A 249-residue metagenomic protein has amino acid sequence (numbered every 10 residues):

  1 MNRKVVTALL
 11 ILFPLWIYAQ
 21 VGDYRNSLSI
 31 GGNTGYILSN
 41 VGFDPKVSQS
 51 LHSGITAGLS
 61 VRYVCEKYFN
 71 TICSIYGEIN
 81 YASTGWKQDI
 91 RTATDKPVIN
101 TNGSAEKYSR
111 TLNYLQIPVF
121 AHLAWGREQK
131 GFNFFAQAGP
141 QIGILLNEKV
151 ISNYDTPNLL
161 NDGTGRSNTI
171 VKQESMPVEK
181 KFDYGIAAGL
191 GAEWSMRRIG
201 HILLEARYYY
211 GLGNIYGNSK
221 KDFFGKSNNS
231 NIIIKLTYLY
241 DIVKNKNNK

Functional and structural regions predicted by a protein language model:
M1-L28, N33, L236-I242, K249: Bacterial Sec-dependent N-terminal signal peptides
Q20-R62, E179, D241: Short glycine/proline- and aromatic-enriched beta-strand/turn motifs that initiate or cap beta-hairpins
Q20-S27, E66-C73, G126-N133, M196-H201 (+1 more regions): Short loop/turn motifs that connect adjacent beta-strands in outer-membrane beta-barrel proteins
R25, D183, A188-K249: Predominantly the C-terminal beta-signal and adjacent terminal strand-loop region of outer-membrane beta-barrel
G32-Y36, A57-Y63, Y81, I117-W125 (+4 more regions): Residues on the lipid-exposed face of transmembrane beta-strands in outer-membrane beta-barrel proteins
V41-H52, T84-L115, L145-D183, N214-N231: Extracellular/periplasm-exposed beta-strand and loop segments of Gram-negative cell-envelope proteins, dominated by
H52-G58, S74, L112-P118, N133-F135 (+2 more regions): Transmembrane beta-barrel architecture of outer-membrane proteins
C73, A82-W86, L112-N113, A124-F135 (+4 more regions): Acidic/histidine-enriched, beta-strand-rich ligand/metal-binding domains
